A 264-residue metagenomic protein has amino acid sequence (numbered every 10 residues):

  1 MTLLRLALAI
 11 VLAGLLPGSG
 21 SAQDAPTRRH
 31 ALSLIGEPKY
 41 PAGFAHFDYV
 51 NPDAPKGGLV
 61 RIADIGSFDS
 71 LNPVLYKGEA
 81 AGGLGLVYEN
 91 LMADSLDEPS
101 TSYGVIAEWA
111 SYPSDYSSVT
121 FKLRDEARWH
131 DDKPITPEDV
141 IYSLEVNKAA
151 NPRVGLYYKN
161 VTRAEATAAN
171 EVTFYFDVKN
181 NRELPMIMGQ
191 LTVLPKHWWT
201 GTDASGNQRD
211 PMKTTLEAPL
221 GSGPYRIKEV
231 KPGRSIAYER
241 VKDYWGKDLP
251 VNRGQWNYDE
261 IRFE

Functional and structural regions predicted by a protein language model:
R5-L15: Bacterial N-terminal signal peptides
G18-A22: Sec/Tat signal peptide C-region and signal peptidase I cleavage site
D24-D115, K122, E145, L220-S222: N-terminal lobe/hinge region of extracytoplasmic solute-binding protein
E37-Y40, Y49, I65-F68, L96-D97 (+9 more regions): Solvent-exposed coil/turn segments that connect beta secondary-structure elements in extracytoplasmic/periplasmic
V50, L75-G83, W109-R153, T167 (+2 more regions): Aromatic- and charge-enriched surface segment that lines or borders ligand/interaction sites
K122, L156-A204, P224-K231: Surface-exposed binding/hinge segments that line and control ligand-binding clefts or catalytic entry sites
R124, Y244-E264: Ligand-site clamp/hinge motif
A218-N252: Bilobed "Venus flytrap"/periplasmic-binding protein-like clamshell domains and structurally analogous long
